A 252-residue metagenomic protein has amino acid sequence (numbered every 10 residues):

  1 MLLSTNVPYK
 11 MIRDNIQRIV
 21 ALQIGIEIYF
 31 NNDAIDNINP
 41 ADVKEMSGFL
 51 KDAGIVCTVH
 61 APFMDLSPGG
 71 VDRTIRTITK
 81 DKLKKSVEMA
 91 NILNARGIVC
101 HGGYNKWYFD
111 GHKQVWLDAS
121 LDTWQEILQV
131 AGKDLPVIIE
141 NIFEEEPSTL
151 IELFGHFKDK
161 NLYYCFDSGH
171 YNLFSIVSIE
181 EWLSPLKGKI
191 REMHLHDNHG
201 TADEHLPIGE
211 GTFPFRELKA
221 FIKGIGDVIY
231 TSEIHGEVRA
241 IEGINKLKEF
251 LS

Functional and structural regions predicted by a protein language model:
M1, R13-I16, P147-G155, D159-Y163 (+1 more regions): Histidine-acidic metal/acid-base catalytic patches
M1-K85, S252: N-terminal pre-domain/capping segments
M1-V7, I26-I28, C57-H60, I98-C100 (+4 more regions): Hydrophobic faces of well-ordered beta-strands that scaffold small-molecule active sites in alpha/beta enzyme cores
T5-D14, F30-D42, S67-G70, K106-Y108 (+4 more regions): Acidic-and-aromatic substrate-binding clefts and catalytic sites of carbohydrate-active enzymes
N15-Q23, I38-T58, V87-N94, L128-G132 (+3 more regions): Acidic (Asp/Glu)-rich catalytic clusters
P40-E45, I75-L83, K113-L121, I151 (+2 more regions): Charged helix-capping and loop-helix junction motifs
F63-S67, Y104-W107, D197-D203: Conserved radical SAM core fold
G69-Y163: Active-site acidic/histidine proton-transfer and metal-coordination neighborhood in alpha/beta enzyme cores
